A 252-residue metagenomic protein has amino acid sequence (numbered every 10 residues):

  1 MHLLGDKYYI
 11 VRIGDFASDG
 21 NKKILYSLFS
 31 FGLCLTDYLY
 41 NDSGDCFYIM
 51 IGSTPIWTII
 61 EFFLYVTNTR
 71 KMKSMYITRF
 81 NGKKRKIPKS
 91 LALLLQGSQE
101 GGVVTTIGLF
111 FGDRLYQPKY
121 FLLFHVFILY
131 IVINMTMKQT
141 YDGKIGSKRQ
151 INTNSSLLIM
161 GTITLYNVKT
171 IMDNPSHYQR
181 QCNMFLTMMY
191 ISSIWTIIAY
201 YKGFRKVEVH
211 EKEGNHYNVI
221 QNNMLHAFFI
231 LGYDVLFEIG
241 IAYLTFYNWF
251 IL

Functional and structural regions predicted by a protein language model:
H2-L252: Aromatic-rich, lipid-facing transmembrane alpha helices and their immediate juxtamembrane interface loops in integral
